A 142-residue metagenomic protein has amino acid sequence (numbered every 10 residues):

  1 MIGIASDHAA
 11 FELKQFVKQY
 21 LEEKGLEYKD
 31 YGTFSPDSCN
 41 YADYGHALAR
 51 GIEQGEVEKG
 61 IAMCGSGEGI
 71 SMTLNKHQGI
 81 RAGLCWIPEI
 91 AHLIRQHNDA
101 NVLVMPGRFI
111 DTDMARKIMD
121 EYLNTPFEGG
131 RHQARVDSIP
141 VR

Functional and structural regions predicted by a protein language model:
M1-I2, V57-G60, G79-R81: Short active-site oxyanion
M1-Y20: N-terminal beta1-alpha1 ligand-phosphate binding loop
A5, A9-A10, P88-R142: C-terminal binding/interaction regions
Y20-E27, G79: Short helix-loop-beta junction
E27-S38: A short beta-strand-loop structural module common to alpha/beta enzyme folds
Y44-S66: Short, structured active-site "lid" loops
A62-R108: Mid-chain, well-packed structural core segment of small domains
